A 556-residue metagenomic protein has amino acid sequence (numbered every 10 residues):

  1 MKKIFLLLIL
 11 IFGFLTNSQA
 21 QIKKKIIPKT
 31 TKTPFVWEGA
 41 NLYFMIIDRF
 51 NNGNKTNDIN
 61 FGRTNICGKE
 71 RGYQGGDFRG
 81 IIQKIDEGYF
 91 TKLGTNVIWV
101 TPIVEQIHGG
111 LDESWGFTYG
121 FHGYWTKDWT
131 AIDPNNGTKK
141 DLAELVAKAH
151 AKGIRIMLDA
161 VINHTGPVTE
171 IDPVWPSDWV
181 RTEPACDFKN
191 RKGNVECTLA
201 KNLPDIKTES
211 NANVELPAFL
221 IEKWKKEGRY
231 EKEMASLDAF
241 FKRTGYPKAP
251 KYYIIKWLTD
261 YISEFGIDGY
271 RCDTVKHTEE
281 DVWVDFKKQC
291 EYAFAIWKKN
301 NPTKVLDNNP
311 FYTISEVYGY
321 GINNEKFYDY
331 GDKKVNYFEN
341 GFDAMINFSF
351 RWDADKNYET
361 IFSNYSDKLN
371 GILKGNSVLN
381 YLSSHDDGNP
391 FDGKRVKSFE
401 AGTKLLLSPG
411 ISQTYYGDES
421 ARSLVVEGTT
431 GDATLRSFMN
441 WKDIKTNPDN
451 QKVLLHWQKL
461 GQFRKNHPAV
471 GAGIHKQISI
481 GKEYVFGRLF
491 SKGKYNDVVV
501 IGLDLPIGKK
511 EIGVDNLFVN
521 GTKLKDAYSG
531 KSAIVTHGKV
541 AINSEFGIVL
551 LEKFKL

Functional and structural regions predicted by a protein language model:
M1-I22: Bacterial Sec-dependent N-terminal signal peptides
K24-I26, K256-V378, K394-R395, K404-L407 (+3 more regions): Active-site-proximal helices and loops of the catalytic beta/alpha 8
P28, P34-A40, D48-F265, F286 (+4 more regions): Substrate-binding/active-site clefts of carbohydrate-active enzymes
K32-T33, H475: Beta-strand elements of modular eukaryotic interaction domains
N41-I46, N96-P102, G123, D128-A131 (+9 more regions): Structural recognition of the beta-strand scaffold that forms the well-ordered cores of secreted hydrolase catalytic
N54-F78, G393-V396, G402, S532-S544: Short, polar loop/linker segments at the starts of domains and inter-domain junctions
W129, W179, L203-I206, P390 (+3 more regions): Short clusters of hydrophobic/aromatic residues that line enzyme substrate/ligand-binding pockets
L382-N389: Active-site neighborhood of divalent metal-dependent phosphoester/pyrophosphate hydrolases
